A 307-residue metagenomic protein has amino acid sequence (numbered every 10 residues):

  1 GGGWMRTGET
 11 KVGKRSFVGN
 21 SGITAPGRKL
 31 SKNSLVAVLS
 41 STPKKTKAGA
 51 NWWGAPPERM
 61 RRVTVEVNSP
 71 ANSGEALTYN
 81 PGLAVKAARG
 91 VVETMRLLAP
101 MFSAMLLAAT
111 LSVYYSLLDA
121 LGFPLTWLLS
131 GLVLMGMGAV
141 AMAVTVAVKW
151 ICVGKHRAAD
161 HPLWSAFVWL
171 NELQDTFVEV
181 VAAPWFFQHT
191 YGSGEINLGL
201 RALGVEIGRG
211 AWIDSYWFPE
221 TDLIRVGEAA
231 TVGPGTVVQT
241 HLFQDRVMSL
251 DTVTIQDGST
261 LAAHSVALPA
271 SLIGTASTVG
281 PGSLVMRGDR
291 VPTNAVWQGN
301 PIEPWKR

Functional and structural regions predicted by a protein language model:
G1-G54, E58, L200-A202, E206-P304: Structural signal for interior beta-strand "rungs" in well-ordered beta-sheet cores of soluble enzyme domains
G49-G204, D289-R307: Terminal amphipathic alpha-helical/low-complexity segments used for targeting or macromolecular assembly
